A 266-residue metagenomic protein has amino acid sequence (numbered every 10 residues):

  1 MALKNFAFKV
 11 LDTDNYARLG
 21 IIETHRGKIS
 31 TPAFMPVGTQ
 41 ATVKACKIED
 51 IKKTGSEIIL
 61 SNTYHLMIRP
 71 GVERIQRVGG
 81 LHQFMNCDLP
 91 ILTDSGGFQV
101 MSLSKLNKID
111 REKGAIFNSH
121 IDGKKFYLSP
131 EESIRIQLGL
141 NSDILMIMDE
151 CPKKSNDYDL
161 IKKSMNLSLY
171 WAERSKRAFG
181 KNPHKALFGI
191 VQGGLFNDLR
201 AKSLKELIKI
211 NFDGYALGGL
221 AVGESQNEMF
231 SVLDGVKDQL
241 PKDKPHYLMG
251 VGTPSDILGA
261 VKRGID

Functional and structural regions predicted by a protein language model:
M1-K181: Non-catalytic, usually N-terminal nucleic-acid engagement modules in DNA/RNA processing proteins
A178, N182-D266: Glycine-rich phosphate/ribose-binding loops and adjacent secondary-structure elements that form binding surfaces
